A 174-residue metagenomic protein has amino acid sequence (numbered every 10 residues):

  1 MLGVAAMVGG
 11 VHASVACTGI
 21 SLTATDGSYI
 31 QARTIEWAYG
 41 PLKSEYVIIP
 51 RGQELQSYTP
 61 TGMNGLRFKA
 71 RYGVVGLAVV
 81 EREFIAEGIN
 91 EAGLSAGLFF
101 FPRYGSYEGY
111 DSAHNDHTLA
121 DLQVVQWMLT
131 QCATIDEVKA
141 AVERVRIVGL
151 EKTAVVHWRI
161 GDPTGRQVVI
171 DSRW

Functional and structural regions predicted by a protein language model:
M1-G10: Bacterial N-terminal signal peptides
G3, G62-V74, Q131-E143: Short, basic/low-complexity N-terminal boundary segments at the transition from targeting/disordered tails
M7, R144-G149: A short structural micro-motif
V15-D116, K152-A154: A contiguous strand-loop segment
T23, H114-R146: Alpha/propeptide regions of enzymes that mature by internal proteolysis
L98, A133, W158-R159: Noncatalytic scaffold domains of N-terminal-nucleophile
K139, L150-W158: Surface-exposed patches in mature extracellular/periplasmic domains of secreted proteins
V155-W174: Extended amphipathic alpha-helical segments with heptad-repeat/coiled-coil character used for oligomerization, fusion
